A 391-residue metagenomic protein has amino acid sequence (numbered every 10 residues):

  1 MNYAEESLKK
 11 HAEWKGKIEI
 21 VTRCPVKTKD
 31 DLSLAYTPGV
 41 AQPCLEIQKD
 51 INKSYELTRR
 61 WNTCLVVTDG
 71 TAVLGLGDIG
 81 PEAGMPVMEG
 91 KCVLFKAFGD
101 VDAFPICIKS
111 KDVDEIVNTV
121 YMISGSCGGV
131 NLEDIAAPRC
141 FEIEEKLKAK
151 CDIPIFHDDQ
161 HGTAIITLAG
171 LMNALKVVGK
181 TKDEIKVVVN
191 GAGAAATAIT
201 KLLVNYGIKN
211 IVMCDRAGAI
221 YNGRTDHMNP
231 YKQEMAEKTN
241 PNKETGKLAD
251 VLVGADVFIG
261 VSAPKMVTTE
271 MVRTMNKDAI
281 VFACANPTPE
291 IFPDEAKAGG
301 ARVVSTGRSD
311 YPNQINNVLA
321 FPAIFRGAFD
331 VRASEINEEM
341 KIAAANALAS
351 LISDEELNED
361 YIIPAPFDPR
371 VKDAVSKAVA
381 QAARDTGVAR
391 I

Functional and structural regions predicted by a protein language model:
M1-I155, S376, Q381-A382, T386-R390: N-terminal ligand-binding/catalytic initiation module
A12, Y55-R60, L65, K96-A97 (+9 more regions): Solvent-exposed alpha-helices and their adjacent loops that cap or buttress functional pockets in soluble metabolic
L74, I79-G99, H157, I165-A263: Glycine-rich phosphate/diphosphate-binding loop of Rossmann-like nucleotide-binding domains
P105, N131-D134, I155-D158, V189 (+5 more regions): General beta-strand structural signal in soluble alpha/beta enzymes
K150-I166, A283-N286: Short, acidic/small-residue loops that bind anionic groups at enzyme active sites
D158-D159, V178-K180, A283-I391: Adenosine-phosphate binding glycine-rich loop
Q233-R302, R308-D310: Rossmann-like adenosine-cofactor binding region
